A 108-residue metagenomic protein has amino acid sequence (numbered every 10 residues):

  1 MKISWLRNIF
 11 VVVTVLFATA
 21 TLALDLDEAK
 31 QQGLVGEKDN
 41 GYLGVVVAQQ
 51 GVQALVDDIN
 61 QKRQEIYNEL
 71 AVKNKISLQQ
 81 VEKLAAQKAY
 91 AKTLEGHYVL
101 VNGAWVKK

Functional and structural regions predicted by a protein language model:
M1-F10: Bacterial N-terminal signal peptides that target proteins for export
L6, T14, L55-V56: A generic structural signal for short
V12, V52, L70: Generic anion/oxyanion-binding catalytic loop in active/binding sites
V13, A18-A20: N-terminal signal peptide c-region/cleavage motif recognized by signal peptidases
L24-D58, L78-K108: Amphipathic, charged alpha-helical segments and their helix-to-coil junctions in extracytoplasmic/peripheral assemblies
L55-A71: Short, well-ordered alpha-helical segments
